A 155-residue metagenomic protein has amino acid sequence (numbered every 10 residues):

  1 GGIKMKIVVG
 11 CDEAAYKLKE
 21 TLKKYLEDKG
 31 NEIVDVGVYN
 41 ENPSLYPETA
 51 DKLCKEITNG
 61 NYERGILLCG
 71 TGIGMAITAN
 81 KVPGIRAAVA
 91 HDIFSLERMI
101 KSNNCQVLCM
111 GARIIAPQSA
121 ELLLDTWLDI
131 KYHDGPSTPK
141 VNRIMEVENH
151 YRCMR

Functional and structural regions predicted by a protein language model:
G1-K4: Short, Lys/Arg-enriched N-terminal segments with co-localized hydrophobic residues within the first ~10-30 amino acids
V8-G10, A14-A15, I93-R155: C-terminal binding/interaction regions
V9-E27: Glycine-rich phosphate/diphosphate-binding loop of Rossmann-like nucleotide-binding domains
E32-P43: A short beta-strand-loop structural module common to alpha/beta enzyme folds
N42-D51: Structural motif
D51, K55, I77, E97-I100 (+1 more regions): Alpha-helical segments flanking ligand/cofactor-binding loops in enzyme cores
K52-A90: Helix-adjacent hinge/juxtasegments
